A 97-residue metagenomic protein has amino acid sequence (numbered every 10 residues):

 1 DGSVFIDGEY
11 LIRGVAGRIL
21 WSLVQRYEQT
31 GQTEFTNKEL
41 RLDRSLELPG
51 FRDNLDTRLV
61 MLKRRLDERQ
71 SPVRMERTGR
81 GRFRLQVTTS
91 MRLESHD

Functional and structural regions predicted by a protein language model:
D1-D97: Intrinsically disordered, low-complexity protein-interaction/activation regions
